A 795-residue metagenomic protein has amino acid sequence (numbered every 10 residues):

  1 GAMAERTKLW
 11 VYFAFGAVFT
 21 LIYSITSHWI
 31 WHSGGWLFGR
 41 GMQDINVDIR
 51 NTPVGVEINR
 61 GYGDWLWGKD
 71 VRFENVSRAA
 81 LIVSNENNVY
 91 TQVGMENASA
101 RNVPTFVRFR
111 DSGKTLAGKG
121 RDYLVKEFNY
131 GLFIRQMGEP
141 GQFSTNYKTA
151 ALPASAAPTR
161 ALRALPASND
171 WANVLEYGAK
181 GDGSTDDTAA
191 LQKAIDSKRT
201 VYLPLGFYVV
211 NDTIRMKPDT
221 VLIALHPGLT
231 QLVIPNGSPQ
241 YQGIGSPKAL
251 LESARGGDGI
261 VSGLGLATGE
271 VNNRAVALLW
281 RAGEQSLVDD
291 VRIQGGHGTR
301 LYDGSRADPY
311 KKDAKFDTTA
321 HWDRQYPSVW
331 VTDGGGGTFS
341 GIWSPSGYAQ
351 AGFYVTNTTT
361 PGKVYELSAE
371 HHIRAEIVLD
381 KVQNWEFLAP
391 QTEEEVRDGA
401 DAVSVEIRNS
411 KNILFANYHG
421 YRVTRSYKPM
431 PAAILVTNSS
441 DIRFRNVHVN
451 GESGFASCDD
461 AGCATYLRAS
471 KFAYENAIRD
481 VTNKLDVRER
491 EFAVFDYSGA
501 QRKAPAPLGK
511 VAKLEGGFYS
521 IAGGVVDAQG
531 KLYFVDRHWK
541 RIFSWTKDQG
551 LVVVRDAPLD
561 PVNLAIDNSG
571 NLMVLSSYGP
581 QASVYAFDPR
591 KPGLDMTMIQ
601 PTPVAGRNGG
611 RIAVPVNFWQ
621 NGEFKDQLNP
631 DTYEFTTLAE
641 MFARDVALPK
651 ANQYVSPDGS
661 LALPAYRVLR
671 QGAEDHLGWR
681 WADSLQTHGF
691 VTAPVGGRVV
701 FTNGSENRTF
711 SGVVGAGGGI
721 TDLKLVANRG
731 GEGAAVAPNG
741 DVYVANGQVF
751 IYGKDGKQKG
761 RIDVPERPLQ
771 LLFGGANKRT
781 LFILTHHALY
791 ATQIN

Functional and structural regions predicted by a protein language model:
G1-G41: Hydrophobic alpha-helical transmembrane bundles of multi-pass membrane proteins
L9-F15, N211-L225, A375: Classical protein tyrosine phosphatase
Q43, N75-A79, R101-P104, K217-I244 (+5 more regions): Long amphipathic alpha-helical scaffold regions
Q43-T200, P227-S262, A267-E270, R281-I342 (+4 more regions): Extracellular "leader-to-stem" segments immediately downstream of a signal peptide or signal-anchor in secreted/lumenal
D44-D48, D70-R72, G94-N97, T200-L203 (+9 more regions): Well-ordered beta-strand segments characteristic of repetitive beta-sheet solenoids
G63, R324-P327, D333-E376, K381-N384: Beta-propeller domains
L205-G206, D219, P227, G334: Tight coil/turn sites that cap or link beta-strands
V494-N795: Sequence-structural signature of mature extracellular/luminal beta-sheet repeat domains, prominently beta-propellers
